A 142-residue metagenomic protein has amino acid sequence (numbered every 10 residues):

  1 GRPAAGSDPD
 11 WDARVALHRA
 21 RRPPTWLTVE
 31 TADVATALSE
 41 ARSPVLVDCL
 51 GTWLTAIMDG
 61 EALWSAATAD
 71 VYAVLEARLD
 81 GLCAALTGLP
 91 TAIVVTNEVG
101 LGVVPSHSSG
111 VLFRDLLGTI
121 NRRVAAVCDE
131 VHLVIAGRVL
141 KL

Functional and structural regions predicted by a protein language model:
G1, D48, V95-T96: Short beta-strand segments
G1-E40: Conserved P-loop
A5, T52, G100-G102: A short, flexible beta-alpha/helix-coil linker loop
H18, L46, N97: Conserved RecA-like P-loop NTPase ATPase core
S39-R42, G88-L89: Glycine-rich phosphate-binding loop signature in dinucleotide/nucleotide-binding domains
S43-D59: A basic- and aromatic-enriched beta-loop-alpha substructure that forms the phosphate/nucleotide- and DNA/RNA-contacting
I57-L142: Replace "adjacent to P-loop NTPase cores in ATP/GTP-dependent enzymes" with "adjacent to NTP-binding cores
